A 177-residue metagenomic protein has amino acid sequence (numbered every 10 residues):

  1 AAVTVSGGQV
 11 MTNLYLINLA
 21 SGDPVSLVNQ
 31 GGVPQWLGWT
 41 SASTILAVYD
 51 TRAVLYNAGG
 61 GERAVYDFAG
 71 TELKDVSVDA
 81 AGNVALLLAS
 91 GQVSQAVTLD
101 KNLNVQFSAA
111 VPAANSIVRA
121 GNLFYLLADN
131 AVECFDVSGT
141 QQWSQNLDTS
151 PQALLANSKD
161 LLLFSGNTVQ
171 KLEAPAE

Functional and structural regions predicted by a protein language model:
A1, I45, V84-A85, F124 (+1 more regions): Hydrophobic beta-strand positions that form the internal "hydrophobic ladder" of WD40/Gbeta-like beta-propeller blades
A1-G60, V65: Solenoidal tandem-repeat scaffolds enriched in leucines and small polar residues
Q9-Y15, T51-Y56, Q92-V97, N130-C134 (+1 more regions): Structural motif
N18-G22, N57-G61, L99-L103, D136-T140 (+1 more regions): Short loop/turn segments that connect beta-strands within beta-propeller blades
G22-N29, G61-D67, L103-A109, T140-N146: A short beta-strand motif characteristic of beta-propeller blades
G31-A42, F68-A81, A110-N122, T149-D160: Repeated scaffold domains used in trafficking and secretory/extracellular systems, primarily beta-propellers
G91, D100, N104, S108-C134: Loop/turn-rich, solvent-exposed surfaces of beta-rich toroidal or solenoidal domains
N146-E177: Blade-level signature of beta-propeller repeat domains, shared across WD40, Kelch, NHL, RCC1 and BNR/Asp-box propellers
